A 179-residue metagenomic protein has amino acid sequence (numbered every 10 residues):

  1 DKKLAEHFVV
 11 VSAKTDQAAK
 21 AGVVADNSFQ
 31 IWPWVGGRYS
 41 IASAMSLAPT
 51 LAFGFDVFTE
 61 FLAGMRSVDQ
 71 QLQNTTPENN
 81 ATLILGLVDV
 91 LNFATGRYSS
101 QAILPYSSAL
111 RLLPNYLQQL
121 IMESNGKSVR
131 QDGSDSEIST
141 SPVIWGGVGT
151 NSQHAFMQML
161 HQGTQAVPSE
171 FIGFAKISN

Functional and structural regions predicted by a protein language model:
K2-N179: Active-site phosphate/pyrophosphate-binding segments
